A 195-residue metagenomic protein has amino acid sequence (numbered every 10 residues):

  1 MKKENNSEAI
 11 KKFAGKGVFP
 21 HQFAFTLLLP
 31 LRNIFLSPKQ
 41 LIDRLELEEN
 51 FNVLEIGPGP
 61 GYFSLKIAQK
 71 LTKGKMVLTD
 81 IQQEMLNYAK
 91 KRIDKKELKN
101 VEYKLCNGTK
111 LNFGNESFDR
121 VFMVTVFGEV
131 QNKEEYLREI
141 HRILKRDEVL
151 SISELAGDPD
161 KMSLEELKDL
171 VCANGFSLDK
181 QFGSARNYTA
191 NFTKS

Functional and structural regions predicted by a protein language model:
R32-F51: Conserved alpha-helix/loop element of class I SAM-dependent methyltransferases that forms part of the SAM/SAH-binding
L54-K110: Class I SAM-dependent methyltransferase SAM/SAH-binding core
L71-T72, V130-Q131, L144-R146: Helix-to-beta-strand junctions that scaffold the AdoMet/dcAdoMet cofactor pocket in Class I SAM-dependent enzymes
T109-V121: A short acidic, Gly/Pro-enriched loop at the edge of an enzyme's catalytic core that lines a small-molecule cofactor
D119-Q131: A short SAM/SAH-binding and catalytic strip from SAM-dependent methyltransferases
E134-V149: A short glycine-rich, Lys/Arg-flanked "PGG" loop and its adjoining helix->strand segment in the class I
S151-N174: Conserved class I S-adenosyl-L-methionine
N174, G183-S195: Core SAM-dependent methyltransferase catalytic element
